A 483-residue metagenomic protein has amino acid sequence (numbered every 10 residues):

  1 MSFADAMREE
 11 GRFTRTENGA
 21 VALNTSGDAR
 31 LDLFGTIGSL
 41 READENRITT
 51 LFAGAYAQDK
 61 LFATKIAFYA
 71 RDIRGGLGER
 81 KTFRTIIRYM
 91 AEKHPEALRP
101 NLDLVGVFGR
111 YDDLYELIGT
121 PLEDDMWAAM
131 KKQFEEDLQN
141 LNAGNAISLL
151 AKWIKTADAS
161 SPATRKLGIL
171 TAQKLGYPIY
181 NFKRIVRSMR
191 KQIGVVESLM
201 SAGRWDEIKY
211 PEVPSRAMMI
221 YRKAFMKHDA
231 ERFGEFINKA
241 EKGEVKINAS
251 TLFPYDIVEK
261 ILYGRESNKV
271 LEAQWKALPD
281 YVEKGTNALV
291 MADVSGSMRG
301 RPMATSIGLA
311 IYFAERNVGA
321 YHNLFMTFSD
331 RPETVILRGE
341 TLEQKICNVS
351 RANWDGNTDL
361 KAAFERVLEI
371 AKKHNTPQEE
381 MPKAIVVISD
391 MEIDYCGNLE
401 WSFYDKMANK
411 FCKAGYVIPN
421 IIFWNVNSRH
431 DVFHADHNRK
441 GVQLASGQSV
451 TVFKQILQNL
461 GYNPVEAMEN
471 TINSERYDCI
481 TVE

Functional and structural regions predicted by a protein language model:
M1-T305, E315-E483: Long lumenal/extracellular ectodomains of secretory and single-pass membrane proteins
